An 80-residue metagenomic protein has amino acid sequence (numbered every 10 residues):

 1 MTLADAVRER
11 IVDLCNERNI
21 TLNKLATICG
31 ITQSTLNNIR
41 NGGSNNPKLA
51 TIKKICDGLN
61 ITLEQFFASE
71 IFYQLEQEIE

Functional and structural regions predicted by a protein language model:
M1, N38, N45, F67-E80: Short, charged recognition helix plus adjacent turn of helix-turn-helix-like nucleic-acid-binding domains
M1-I20: A short, Lys/Arg-rich alpha-helix, primarily the initiator
V12, N23, K53: Residues within the helices of the helix-turn-helix
L14, I28, I39, S69: Residues in the recognition helix of alpha-helical DNA-binding motifs
C15, A26, C56: The alpha-helix within a helix-turn-helix
N19-N38: Short alpha-helical DNA-recognition segment
G43-D57: Short, basic-rich loop-to-helix N-cap that marks the start of a DNA-contacting helix
D57-Q65: Intrinsically disordered, low-complexity basic tails/linkers immediately adjacent to helix-turn-helix/homeobox/MYB/SANT
